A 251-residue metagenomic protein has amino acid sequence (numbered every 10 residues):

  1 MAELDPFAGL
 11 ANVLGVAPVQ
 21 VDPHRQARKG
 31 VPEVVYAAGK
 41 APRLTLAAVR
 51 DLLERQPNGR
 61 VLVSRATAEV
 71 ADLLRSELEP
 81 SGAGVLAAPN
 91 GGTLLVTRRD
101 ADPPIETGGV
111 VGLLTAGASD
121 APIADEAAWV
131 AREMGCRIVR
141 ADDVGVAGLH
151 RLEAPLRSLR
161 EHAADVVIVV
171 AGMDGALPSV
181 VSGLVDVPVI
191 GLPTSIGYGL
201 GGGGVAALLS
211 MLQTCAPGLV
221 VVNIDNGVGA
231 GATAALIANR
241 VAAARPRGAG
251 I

Functional and structural regions predicted by a protein language model:
M1-A83: Long amphipathic alpha-helical segments
R43-T45, D120-D125, L149-H150, A171-V181 (+2 more regions): Short glycine/serine/threonine-rich phosphate/pyrophosphate-binding segments that cradle anionic phosphate groups
G84-P89, V181-G204, G250-I251: Short, acidic/small-residue loops that bind anionic groups at enzyme active sites
T93-L95, R99, V139-R160, G204-A206 (+1 more regions): Glycine-rich oxoanion-binding loops at beta->alpha junctions
E106-R151: Glycine-rich phosphate/diphosphate-binding loop of Rossmann-like nucleotide-binding domains
T115, R157-L159, I196, L200-I251: C-terminal binding/interaction regions
P155-T194: Glycine-rich phosphate-binding loop
